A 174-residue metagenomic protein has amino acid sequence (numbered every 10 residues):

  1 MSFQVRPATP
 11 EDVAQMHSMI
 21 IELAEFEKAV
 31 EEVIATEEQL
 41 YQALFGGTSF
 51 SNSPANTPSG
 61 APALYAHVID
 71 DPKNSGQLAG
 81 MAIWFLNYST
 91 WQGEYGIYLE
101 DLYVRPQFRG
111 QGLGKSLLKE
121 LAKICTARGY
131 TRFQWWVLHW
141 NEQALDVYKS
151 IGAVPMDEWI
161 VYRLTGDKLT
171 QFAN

Functional and structural regions predicted by a protein language model:
M1-A14, E25, L169-N174: Conserved N-terminal entry element of GNAT/NAT acetyltransferase domains
A8, L102-V104, V137: Hydrophobic adenine-recognition pocket in adenosine-nucleotide-binding enzymes
H17-S53: Conserved GNAT-fold acetyl-CoA-binding loop/helix
V68, G76-L86, Y103: Conserved beta-strand in the GNAT
Q77, Y88-L99, R109, M156: A conserved beta-turn-beta hairpin within the catalytic core of GNAT-like acetyltransferases that forms part
V104, G110-K123, D146, S150: Conserved acetyl-CoA-binding loop-helix of GNAT-fold acetyltransferases
K115, A127, H139-E158, L164 (+1 more regions): Conserved active-site alpha-helix within GNAT-family acetyltransferase domains
T126-W136: Conserved GNAT acetyl-CoA-binding A-motif
